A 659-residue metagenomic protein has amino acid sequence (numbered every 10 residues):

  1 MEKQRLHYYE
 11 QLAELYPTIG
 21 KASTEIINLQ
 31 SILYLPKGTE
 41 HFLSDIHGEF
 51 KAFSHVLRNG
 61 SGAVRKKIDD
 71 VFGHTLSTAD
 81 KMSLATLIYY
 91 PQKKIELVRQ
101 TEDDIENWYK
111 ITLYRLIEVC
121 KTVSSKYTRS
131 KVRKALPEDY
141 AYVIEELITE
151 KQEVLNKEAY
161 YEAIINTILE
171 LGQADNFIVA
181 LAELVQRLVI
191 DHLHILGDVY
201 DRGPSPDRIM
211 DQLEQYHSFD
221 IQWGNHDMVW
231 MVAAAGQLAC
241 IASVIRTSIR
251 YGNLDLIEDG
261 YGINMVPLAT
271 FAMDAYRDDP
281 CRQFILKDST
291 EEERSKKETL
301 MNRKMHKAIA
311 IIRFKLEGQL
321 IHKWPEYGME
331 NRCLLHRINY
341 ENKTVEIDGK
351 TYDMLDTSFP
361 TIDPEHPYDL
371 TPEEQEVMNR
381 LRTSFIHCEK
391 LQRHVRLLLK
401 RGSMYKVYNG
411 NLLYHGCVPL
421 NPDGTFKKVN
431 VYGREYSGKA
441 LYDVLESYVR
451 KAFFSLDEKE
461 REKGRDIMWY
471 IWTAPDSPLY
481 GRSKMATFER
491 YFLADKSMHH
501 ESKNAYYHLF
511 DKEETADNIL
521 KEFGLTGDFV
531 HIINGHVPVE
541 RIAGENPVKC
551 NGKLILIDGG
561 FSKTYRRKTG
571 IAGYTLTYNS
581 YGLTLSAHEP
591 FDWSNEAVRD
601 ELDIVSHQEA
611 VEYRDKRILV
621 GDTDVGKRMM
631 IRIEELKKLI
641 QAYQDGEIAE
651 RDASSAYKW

Functional and structural regions predicted by a protein language model:
M1-W659: Feature recognizes metal-dependent phosphohydrolase scaffolds
